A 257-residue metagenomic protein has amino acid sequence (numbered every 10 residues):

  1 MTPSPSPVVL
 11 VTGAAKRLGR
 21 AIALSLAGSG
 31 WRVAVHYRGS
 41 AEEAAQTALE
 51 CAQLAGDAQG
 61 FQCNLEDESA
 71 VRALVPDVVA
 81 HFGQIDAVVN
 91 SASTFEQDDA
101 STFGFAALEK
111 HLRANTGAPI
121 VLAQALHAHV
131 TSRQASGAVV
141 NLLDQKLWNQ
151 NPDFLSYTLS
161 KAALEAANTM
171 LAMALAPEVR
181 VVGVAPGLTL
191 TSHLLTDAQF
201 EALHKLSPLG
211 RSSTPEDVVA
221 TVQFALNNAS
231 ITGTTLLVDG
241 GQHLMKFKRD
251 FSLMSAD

Functional and structural regions predicted by a protein language model:
A15-R17: Conserved glycine-rich cofactor-binding loop
L26, Q84, E165, L175-T189 (+1 more regions): Conserved Rossmann-fold SDR core element
S29-Q46: Conserved glycine-rich Rossmann-like NAD(P)H-binding loop of the short-chain dehydrogenase/reductase
A41, Q62-L74, F105, E216-D217: The beta1-alpha1 cofactor-binding region of Rossmann-like NAD(H)/NADP(H)-dependent oxidoreductases
T94, T131-A176, L188-T189, Q242: Catalytic loop of short-chain dehydrogenase/reductase
D99-L112, L203: Substrate-binding pocket helix/loop in short-chain dehydrogenase/reductase
P215-V238, H243-L244: C-terminal substrate-recognition "lid" of short-chain dehydrogenase/reductases
